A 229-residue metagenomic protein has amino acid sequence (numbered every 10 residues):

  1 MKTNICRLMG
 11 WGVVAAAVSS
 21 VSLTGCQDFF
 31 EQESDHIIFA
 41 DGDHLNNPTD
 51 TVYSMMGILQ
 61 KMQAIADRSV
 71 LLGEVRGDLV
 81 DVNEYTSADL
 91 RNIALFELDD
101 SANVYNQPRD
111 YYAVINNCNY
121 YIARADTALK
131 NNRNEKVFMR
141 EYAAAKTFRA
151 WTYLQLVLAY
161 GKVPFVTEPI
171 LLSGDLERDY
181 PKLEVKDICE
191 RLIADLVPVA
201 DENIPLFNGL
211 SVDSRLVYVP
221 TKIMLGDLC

Functional and structural regions predicted by a protein language model:
M1-T24: Sec-dependent bacterial lipoprotein signal peptides
C26-F29, K162-P164, C189, I193-N203 (+1 more regions): Aromatic-residue-lined binding/catalytic grooves and analogous aromatic/hydrophobic interfacial grooves in multimeric
C26-G73: Membrane-proximal, proline-rich intrinsically disordered regions
F29-E31, D67, V157-F165: Proline-centered turn/helix-capping motifs that create local helix->coil transitions or kinks
P48, V52, A88-Y160, L183-K186 (+1 more regions): Conserved, well-structured interaction surfaces
L172-I188: Flexible interdomain linker/hinge and immediately adjacent N-terminus of the catalytic tyrosine-recombinase domain
